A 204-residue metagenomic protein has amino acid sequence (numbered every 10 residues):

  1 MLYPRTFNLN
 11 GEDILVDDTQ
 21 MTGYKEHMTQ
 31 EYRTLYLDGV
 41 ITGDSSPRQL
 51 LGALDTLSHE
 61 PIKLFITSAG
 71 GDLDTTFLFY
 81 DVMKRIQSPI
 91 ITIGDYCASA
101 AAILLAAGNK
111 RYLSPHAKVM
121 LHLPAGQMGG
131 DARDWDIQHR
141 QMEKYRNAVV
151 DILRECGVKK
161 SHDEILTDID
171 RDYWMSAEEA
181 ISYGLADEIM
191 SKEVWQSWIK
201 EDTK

Functional and structural regions predicted by a protein language model:
M1-I103, A107-K204: N-terminal organellar transit peptides
